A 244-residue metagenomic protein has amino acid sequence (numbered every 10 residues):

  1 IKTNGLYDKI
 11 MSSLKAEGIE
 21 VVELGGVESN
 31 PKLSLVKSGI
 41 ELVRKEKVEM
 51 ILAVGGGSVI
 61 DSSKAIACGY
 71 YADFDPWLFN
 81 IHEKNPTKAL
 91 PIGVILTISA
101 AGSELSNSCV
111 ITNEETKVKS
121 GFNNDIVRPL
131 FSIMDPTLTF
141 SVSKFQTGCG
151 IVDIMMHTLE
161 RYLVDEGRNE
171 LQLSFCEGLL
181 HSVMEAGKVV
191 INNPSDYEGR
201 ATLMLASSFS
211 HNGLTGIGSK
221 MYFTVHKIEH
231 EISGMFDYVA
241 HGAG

Functional and structural regions predicted by a protein language model:
I1-M50: ATP/NTP phosphate-donor binding region
K2-T3, K32, V59, A101 (+1 more regions): Alpha-helix N-cap/loop-to-helix initiation residues
I10, S38-I40, V59-A72, L105-S106: Short Gly/Thr/Asp-enriched flexible loops that form oxyanion-binding sites at enzyme active sites
K45, S63-Y71, P86, I217 (+1 more regions): Alpha-helix C-terminal capping segments
V48-K64, T97-S103, D237: Glycine/serine-rich anion-binding loops at beta->alpha junctions that coordinate negatively charged ligand groups
G69-L171: A glycine/threonine-rich phosphate-anchoring loop and its flanking beta-alpha core in nucleotide/phosphate-binding
R161, D165-G244: Active-site segments that bind and position negatively charged phosphate/pyrophosphate groups
